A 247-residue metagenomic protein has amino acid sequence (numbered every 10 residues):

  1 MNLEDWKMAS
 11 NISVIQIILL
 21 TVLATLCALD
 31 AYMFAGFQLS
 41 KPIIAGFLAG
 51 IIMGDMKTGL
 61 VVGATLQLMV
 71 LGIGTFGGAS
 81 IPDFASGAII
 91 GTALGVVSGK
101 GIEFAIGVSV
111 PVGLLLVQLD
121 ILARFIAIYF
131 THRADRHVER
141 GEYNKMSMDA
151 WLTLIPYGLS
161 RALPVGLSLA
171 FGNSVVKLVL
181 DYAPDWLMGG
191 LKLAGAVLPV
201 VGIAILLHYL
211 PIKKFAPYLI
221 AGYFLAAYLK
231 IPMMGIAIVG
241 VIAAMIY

Functional and structural regions predicted by a protein language model:
W6-I81, A85-S86: Hydrophobic transmembrane alpha-helices
V14-L19, L60-V61, I106-V110, W151 (+4 more regions): Hydrophobic alpha-helical transmembrane segments
I18, Y182-Y247: C-terminal transmembrane helix-loop-helix hairpin of multi-pass membrane proteins
G46-A49, Q67-G74, V112-D120, L225-Y228 (+1 more regions): Alpha-helical transmembrane segments and their membrane-interface exit regions
F47, A85-A93, V110, F125-R133 (+5 more regions): Re-entrant/interfacial helical elements at transmembrane boundaries that shape and gate the permeation pathway
I52-T58, S98-I102, I212-K213, Y228-M234: Transmembrane helix interruption/hinge and helix-loop junction motifs
M56, L60, A64-R133: Hydrophobic, small-residue-rich transmembrane alpha-helices and their short perimembrane loops in multi-pass membrane
I106-G202: Helix-loop-helix junctions within the multi-pass membrane cores of secondary transporters/permeases
